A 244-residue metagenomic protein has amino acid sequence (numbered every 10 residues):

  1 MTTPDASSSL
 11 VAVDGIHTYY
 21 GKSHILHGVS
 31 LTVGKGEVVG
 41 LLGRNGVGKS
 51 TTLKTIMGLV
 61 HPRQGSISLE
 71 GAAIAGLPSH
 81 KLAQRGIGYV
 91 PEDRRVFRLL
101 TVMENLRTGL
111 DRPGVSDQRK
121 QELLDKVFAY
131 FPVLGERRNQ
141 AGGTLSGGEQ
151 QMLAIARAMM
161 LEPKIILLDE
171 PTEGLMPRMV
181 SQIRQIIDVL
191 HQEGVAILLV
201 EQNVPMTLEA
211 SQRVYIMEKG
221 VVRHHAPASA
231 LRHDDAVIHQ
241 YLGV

Functional and structural regions predicted by a protein language model:
L42-R44: The feature captures the beta-strand-to-loop junction immediately N-terminal to the Walker
M57: Helix-to-loop junction immediately C-terminal to a conserved catalytic motif
G65-I74, R85, R119-L124: Conserved ABC transporter NBD signature motif
L100-T108, R138: Short coil-to-helix segment of the ABC ATPase nucleotide-binding domain corresponding to the Q-loop/switch region
A141-L145, E149: Conserved ABC ATPase signature
A158-M159: ABC ATPase C-loop
I166-E170: Catalytic Walker B motif of ABC-type/P-loop ATPase nucleotide-binding domains
